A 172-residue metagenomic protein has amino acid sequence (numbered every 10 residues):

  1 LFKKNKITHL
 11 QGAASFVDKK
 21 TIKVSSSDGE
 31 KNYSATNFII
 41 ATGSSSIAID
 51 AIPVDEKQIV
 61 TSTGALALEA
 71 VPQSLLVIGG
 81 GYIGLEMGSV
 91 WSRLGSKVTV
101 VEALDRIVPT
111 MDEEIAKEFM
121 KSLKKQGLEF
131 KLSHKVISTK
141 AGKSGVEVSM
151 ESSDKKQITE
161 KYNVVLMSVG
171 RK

Functional and structural regions predicted by a protein language model:
L1-I78, S149-K172: FAD-binding core/adjacent interface of flavoenzyme oxidoreductases
L66-A67, P72-L76, Y82-Q157: Rossmann-like dinucleotide-binding cores of NAD(P)H-dependent redox enzymes
